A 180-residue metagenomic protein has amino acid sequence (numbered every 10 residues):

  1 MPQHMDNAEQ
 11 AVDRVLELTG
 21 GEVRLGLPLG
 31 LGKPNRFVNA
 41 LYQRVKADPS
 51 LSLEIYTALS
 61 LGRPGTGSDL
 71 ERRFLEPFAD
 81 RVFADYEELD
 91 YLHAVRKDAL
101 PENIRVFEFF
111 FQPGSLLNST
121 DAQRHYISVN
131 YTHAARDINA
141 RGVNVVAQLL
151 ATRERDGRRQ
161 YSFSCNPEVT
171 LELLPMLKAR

Functional and structural regions predicted by a protein language model:
M1-R180: Conserved alpha/beta enzyme-core scaffold
